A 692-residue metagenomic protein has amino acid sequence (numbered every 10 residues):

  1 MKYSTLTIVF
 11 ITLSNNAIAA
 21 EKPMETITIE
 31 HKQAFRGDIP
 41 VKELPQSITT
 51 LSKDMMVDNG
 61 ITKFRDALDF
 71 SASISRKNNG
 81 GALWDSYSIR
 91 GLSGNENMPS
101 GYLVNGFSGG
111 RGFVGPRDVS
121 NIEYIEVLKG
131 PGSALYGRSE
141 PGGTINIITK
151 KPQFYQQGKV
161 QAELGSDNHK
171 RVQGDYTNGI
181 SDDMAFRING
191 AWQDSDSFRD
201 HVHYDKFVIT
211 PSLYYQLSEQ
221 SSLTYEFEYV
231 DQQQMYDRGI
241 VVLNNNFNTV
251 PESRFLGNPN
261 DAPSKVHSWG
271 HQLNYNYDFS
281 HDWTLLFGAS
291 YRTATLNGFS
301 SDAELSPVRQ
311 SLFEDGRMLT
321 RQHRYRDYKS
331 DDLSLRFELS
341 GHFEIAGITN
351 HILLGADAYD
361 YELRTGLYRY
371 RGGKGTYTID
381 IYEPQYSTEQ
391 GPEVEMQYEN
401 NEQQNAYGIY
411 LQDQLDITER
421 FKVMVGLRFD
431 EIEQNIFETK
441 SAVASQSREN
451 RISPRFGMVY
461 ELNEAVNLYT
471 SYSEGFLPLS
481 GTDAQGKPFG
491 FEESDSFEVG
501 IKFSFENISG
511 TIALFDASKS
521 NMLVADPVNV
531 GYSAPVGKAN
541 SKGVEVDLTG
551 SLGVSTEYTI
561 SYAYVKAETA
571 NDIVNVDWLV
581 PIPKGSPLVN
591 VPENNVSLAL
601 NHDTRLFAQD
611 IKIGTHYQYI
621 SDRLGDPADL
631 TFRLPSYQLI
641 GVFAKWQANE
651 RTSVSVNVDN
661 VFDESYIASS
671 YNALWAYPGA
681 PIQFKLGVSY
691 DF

Functional and structural regions predicted by a protein language model:
A20-Y155, V160, V499: Acidic, small-polar-rich N-terminal luminal/periplasmic segments of exported/outer-membrane proteins
M98, R111, S120-E123, A134-P211 (+4 more regions): Outer-membrane beta-barrel translocator/receptor signature
Q193, S197, T210-D278, T293-S330 (+3 more regions): Acidic/polar loop-and-plug regions of large Gram-negative outer-membrane beta-barrel proteins
Q216-S218, S330, T349-Y361, N400-K519 (+3 more regions): Structural signature of Gram-negative outer-membrane beta-barrels, strongest in the C-terminal barrel of TonB-dependent
H271-A294, R321-F437: Face-selective signature of the C-terminal outer-membrane beta-barrel domain
N274-S290, A294-S300, E461, N467-Y469 (+1 more regions): Membrane-embedded beta-barrel scaffold of Gram-negative outer-membrane proteins
Y328, I352, F497, P587-F692: Conserved C-terminal beta-signal and adjacent last beta-strands/turns of outer-membrane beta-barrel proteins
T418-E419, D516, P535-P627, F662-S665 (+1 more regions): Gram-negative outer-membrane beta-barrel transporters
